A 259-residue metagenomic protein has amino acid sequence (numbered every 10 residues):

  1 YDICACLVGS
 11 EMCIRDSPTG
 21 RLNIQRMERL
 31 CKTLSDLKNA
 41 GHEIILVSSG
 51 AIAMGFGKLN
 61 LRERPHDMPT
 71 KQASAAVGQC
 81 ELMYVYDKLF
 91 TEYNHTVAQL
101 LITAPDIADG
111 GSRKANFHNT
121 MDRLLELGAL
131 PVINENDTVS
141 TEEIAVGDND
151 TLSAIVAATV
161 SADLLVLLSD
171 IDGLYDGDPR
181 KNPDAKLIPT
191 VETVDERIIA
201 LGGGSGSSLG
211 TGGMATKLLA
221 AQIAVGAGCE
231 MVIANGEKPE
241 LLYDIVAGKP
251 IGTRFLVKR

Functional and structural regions predicted by a protein language model:
Y1-G9, I14: Single conserved hydrophobic/aromatic residue that forms the stacking wall/gate of nucleotide- or nucleobase-binding
G20-S35: Short catalytic helix/loop segments, enriched in acidic residues and glycine and frequently bearing histidine
E43-G55, A98-Q99, V132-N134, L167-I171 (+1 more regions): Short beta-strand segments at enzyme active-site cores
A51-M68: Glycine-rich loop at the start of a catalytic domain that most often binds anionic cofactors/ligands
R64-S140: Ligand-binding beta-strand-loop-alpha-helix segment within the catalytic cores of soluble metabolic enzymes
M121, I133-I155, K186-L242: Polyanion-binding loop/helix "lid" in catalytic or ligand-binding cores
A158-D184, E230-L241: Acidic, metal-binding active-site segment of PIN/NYN-like and related structure-specific nucleases
E240-R259: Active-site loop ensemble at the mouth of alpha/beta enzyme cores that anchors a bound cofactor
